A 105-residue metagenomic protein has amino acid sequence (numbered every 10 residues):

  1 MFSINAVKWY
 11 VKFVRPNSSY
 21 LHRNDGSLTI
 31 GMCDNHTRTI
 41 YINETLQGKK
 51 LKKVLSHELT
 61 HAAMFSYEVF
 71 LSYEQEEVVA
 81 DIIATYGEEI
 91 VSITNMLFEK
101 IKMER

Functional and structural regions predicted by a protein language model:
M1-K49, S66-R105: Metalloprotease/metallohydrolase-associated module, dominated by Zn2+-dependent proteases
K53-F65: Active-site recognition of the HExxH zinc-binding catalytic motif
